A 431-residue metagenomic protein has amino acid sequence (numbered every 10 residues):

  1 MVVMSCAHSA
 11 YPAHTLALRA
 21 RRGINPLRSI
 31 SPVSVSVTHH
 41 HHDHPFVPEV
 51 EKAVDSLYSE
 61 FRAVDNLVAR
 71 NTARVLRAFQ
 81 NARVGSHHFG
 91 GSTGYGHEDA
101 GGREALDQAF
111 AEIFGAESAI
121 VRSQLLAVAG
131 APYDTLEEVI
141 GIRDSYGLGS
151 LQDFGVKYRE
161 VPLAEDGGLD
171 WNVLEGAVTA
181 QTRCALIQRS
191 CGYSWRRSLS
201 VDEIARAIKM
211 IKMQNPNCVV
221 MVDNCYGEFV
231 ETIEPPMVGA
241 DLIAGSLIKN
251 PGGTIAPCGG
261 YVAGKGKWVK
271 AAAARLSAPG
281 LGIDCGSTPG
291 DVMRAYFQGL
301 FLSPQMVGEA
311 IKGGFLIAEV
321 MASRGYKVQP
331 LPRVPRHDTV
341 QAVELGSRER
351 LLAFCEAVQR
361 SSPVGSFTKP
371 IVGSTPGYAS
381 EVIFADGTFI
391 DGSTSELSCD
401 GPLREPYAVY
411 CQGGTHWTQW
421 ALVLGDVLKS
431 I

Functional and structural regions predicted by a protein language model:
M1-S29: N-terminal chloroplast transit peptides
P26-L27, P32, S36-H41: Charge-rich, low-complexity intrinsically disordered and helical linker regions
H39-H42, F46-A53, V64-A73, K369-G373 (+1 more regions): Alpha/beta catalytic barrel-like cores
D43-A63, V75-Q80, E98-G101, A105-A119 (+5 more regions): Conserved PLP-enzyme active-site core in the AAT-like
A69-F89: N-terminal flexible segment immediately upstream of the FAD-binding catalytic core in FAD-dependent oxidoreductases
V84-Y95, E117-S118: Glycine-/proline-rich flexible loop or hinge segments
S92-T93, I120-R122, T339-E344: Short glycine-rich or small-residue beta-strand-to-loop segments that form or flank ligand, phosphate, metal/Fe-S
A322-I431: Conserved C-terminal alpha-helix-loop-beta "cap" of PLP-dependent enzymes that closes/shapes the active-site mouth
